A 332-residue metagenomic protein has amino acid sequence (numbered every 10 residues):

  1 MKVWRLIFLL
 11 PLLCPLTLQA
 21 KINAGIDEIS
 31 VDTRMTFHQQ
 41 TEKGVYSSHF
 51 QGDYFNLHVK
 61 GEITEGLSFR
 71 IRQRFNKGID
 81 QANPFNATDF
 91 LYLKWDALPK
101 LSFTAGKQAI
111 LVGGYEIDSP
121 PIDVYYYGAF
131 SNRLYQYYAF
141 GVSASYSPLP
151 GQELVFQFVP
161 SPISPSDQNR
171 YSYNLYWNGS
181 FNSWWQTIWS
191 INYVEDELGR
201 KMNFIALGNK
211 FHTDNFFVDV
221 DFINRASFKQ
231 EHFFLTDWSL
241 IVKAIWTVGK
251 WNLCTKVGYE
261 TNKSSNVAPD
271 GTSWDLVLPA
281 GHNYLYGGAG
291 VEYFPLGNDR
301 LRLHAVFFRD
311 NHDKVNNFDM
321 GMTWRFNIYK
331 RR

Functional and structural regions predicted by a protein language model:
W4-L12, T17-T33, F37-Y46, A109 (+3 more regions): Outer-membrane beta-barrel biogenesis signature
I22-H38, Y46-S161, N169, N178-F181 (+1 more regions): Outer membrane beta-barrel
G25, T36-Y46, T64, E116 (+2 more regions): Outer-membrane beta-barrel pore domains
D53, A87, P99, Y138 (+5 more regions): Exposed loop/turn and edge beta-strand positions of beta-sandwich/beta-sheet ligand-binding modules
G78, A82-P84, S164-P165, D196-G199 (+1 more regions): Acidic-and-aromatic substrate-binding clefts and catalytic sites of carbohydrate-active enzymes
F90, G141, N174, F204-A206 (+1 more regions): Conserved positions at the start
V124-Y125, L175, M322-W324: Juxtamembrane/interface motifs at transmembrane-helix termini
L154-K201: Loop-centered beta-sheet repeat module
